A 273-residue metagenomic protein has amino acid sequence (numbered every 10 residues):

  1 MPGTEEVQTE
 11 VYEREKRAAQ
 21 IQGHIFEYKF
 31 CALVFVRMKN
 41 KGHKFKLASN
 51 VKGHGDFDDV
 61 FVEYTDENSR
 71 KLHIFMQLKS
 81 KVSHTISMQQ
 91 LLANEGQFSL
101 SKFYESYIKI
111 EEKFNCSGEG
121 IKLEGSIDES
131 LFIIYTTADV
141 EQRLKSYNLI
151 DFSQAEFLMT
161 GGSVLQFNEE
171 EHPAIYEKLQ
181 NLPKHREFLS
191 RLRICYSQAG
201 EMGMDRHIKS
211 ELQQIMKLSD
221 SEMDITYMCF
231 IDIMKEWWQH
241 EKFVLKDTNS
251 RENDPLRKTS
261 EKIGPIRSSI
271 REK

Functional and structural regions predicted by a protein language model:
M1-H24, L72, Q77-K273: Acidic metal-coordinating catalytic centers involved in nucleic-acid phosphodiester chemistry
F26-F30: Catalytic-loop motifs flanking and including active-site residues across diverse enzymes
R37-F57, E63-T65: A short acidic/basic microdomain associated with nuclease active sites
G42-L47, R70, R143-S146: Short, solvent-exposed secondary-structure capping/transition elements
E63-F75: Active-site beta-strand-loop-beta-strand hairpin of nuclease catalytic cores that positions key catalytic residues
